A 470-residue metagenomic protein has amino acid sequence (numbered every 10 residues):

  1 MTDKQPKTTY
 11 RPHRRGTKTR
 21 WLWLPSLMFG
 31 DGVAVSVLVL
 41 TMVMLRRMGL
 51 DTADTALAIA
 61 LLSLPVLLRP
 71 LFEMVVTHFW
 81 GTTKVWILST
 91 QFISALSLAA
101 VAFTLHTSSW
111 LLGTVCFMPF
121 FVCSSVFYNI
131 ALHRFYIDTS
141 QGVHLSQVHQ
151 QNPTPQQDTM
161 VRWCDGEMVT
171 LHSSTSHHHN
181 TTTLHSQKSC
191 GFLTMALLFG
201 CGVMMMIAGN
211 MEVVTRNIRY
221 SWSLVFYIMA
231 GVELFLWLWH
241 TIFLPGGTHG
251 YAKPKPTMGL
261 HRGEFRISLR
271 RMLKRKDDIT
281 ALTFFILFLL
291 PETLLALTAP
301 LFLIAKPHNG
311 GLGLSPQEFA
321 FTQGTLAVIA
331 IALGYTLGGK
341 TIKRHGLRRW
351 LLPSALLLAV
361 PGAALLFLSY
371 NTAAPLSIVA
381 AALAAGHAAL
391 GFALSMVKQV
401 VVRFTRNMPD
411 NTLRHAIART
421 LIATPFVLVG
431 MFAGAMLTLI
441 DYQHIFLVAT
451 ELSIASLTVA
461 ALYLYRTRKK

Functional and structural regions predicted by a protein language model:
T2-T17, L105-T114, F127-Y128, L132 (+7 more regions): Intracellular loop-helix junctions on the cytosolic face of multi-pass helical membrane proteins
T9-V66, T280-F284, F288-K306: Helix-loop boundary and gating motifs at the non-cytosolic
F29, W110-Y128, A374-L394: Hydrophobic core of transmembrane alpha-helices in multi-pass small-molecule transporters, especially MFS/SLC-type
P65-R69, F319-K343, P361, F426: Transmembrane alpha-helices of Major Facilitator/SLC transporters
L68-T82, L333-R349, L437: Helix-to-loop junctions at the C-terminal end of transmembrane segments in multipass secondary transporters
F92-S108, L356-A374: C-terminal ends and interior cores of transmembrane alpha-helices in multi-pass membrane transporters/permeases
F127-Q141, S174, F392-N407: Intracellular juxtamembrane helix-capping segments at the cytosolic ends of symmetry-related transmembrane helices
M408-L439: A late C-terminal transmembrane helix in Major Facilitator Superfamily
